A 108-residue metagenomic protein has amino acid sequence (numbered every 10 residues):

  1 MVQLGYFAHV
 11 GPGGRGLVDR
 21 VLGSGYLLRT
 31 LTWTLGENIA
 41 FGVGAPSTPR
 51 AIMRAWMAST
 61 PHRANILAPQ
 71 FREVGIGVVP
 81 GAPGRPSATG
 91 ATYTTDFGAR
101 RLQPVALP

Functional and structural regions predicted by a protein language model:
M1-S24: Secreted/periplasmic proteins that engage bacterial cell-wall peptidoglycan
G16-L102: A well-ordered secondary-structure block
A106-P108: Composition-driven, intrinsically disordered low-complexity tracts enriched in small residues
